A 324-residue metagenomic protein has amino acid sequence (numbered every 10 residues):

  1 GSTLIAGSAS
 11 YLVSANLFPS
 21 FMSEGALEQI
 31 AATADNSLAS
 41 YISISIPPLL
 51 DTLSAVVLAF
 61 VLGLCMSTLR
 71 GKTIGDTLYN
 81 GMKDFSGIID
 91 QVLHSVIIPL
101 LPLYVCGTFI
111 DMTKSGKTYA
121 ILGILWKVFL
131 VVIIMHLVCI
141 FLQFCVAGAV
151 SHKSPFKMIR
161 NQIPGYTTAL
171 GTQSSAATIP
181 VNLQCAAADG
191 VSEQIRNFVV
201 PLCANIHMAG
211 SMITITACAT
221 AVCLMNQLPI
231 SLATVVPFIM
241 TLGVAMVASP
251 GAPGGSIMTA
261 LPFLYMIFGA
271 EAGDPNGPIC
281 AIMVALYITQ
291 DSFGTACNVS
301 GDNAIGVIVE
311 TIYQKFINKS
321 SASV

Functional and structural regions predicted by a protein language model:
G1-K157, K319-V324: Signature of multi-pass transmembrane helix bundles
G7, L49-L53, H94-I97, I134-M135 (+4 more regions): Membrane-interfacial loop-to-helix junctions in multi-pass transporters
R70-D76, D84, S115-G116, S151-F156 (+5 more regions): Juxtamembrane helix-boundary/capping and inter-helix hinge elements in multi-pass membrane proteins
N80-S95, R160-T168, Q184-A188, N197 (+2 more regions): Short amphipathic alpha-helical coupling elements at transmembrane boundaries
G165-M246, F316-K319: Helix-loop-helix junctions within the multi-pass membrane cores of secondary transporters/permeases
A217-V324: Transmembrane alpha-helical segments and their short flanking loops that form helix-hairpins/helix-helix interfaces
